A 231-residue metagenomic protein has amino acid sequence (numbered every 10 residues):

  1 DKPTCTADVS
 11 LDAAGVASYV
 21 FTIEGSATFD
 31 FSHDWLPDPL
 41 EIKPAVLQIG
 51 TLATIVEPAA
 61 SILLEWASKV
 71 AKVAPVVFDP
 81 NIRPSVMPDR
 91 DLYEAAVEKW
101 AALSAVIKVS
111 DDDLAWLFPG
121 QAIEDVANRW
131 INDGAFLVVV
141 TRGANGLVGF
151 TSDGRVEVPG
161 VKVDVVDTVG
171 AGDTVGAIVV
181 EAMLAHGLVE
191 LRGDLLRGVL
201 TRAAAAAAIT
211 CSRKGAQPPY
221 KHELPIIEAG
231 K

Functional and structural regions predicted by a protein language model:
C5, T51-I55, A207, R213-A216: Glycine-rich phosphate/pyrophosphate-binding beta-alpha loops
A7-A13: Glycine-rich loop at the start of a catalytic domain that most often binds anionic cofactors/ligands
A13-R155, E223-P225, A229: Ribokinase/PfkB-type carbohydrate-kinase core domain
P119-K231: Conserved phosphate-binding/catalytic region of the ribokinase-like
